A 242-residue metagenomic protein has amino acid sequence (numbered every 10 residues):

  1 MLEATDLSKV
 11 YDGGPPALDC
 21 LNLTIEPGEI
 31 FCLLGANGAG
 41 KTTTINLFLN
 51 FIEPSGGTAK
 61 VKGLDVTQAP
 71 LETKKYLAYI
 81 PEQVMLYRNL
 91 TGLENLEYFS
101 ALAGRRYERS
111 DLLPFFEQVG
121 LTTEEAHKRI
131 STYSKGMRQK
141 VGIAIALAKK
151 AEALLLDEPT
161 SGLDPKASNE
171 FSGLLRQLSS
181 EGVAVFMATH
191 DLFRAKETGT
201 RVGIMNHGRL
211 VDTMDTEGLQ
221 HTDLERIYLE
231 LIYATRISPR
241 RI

Functional and structural regions predicted by a protein language model:
M1-A4, S8-C20, P70: A short, flexible loop at the N-terminus of ABC-type nucleotide-binding domains that lies
G57-Q68, E72-T73, D212: Conserved ABC transporter NBD signature motif
E97, R109-E125: Conserved ABC ATPase "signature" region
L154-D157: Catalytic Walker B motif of ABC-type/P-loop ATPase nucleotide-binding domains
P165-A167: Helix N-cap at the start of a conserved alpha-helix in ABC-type nucleotide-binding domains
